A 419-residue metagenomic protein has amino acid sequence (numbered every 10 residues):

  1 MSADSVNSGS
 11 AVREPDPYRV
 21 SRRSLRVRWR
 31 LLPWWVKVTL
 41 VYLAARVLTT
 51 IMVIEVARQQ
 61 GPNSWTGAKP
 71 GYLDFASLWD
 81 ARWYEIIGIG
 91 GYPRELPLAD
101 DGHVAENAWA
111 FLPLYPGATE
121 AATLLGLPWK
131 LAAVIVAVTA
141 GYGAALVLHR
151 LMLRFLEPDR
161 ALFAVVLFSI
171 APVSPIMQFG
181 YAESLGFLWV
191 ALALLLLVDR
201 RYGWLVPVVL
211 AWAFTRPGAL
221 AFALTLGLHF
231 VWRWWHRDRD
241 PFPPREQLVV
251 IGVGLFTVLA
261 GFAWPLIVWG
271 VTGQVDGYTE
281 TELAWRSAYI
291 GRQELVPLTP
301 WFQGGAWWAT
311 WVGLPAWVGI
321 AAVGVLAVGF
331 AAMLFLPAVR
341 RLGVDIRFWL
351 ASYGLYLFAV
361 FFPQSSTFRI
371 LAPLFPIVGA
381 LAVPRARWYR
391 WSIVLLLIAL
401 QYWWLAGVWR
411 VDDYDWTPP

Functional and structural regions predicted by a protein language model:
A45-P62, A223-H236, D240-F330, D345-L350: Membrane-lumen/periplasm interface segments of specific transmembrane helices in polyprenyl phosphate-linked
L78-P97, D101-G126, L295-G305: Short hydrophobic/aromatic helix or loop-helix immediately within or flanking a transmembrane segment in polytopic
G102-W109, P113, G117, L125-G143 (+1 more regions): Loop-to-helix entry region of an early transmembrane alpha helix in multi-pass inner-membrane enzymes
E120-A121, I135-F155, V328-F335: Transmembrane-helix motifs of polytopic, lipid-linked glycan transferases
L131-A132, L148-I170, L342-F348: Transmembrane-helix signature of polytopic, membrane-embedded enzymes that assemble or transfer cell-envelope glycans
V136-A140, F155-D159, F163-L197, W204 (+2 more regions): Multi-pass, polyprenyl lipid-linked donor-dependent membrane glycosyltransferases
L255-V258, A386-D413, T417: Signature aromatic-anchored transmembrane alpha helix within multi-pass, membrane-resident enzymes that catalyze glycan
V339-F361, I370: Transmembrane alpha-helix segments characteristic of polytopic inner-membrane glycan-assembly/cell-envelope
